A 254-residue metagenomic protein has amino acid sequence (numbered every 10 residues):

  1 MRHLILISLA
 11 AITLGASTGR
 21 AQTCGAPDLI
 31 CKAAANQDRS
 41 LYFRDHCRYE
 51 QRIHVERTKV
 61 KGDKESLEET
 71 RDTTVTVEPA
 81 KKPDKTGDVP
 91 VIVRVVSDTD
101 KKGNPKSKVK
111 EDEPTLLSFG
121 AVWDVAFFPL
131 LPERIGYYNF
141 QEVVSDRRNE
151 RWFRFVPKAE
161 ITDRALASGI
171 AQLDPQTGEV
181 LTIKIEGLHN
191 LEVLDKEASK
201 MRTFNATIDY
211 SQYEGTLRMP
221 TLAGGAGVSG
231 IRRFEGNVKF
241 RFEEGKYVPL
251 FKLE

Functional and structural regions predicted by a protein language model:
M1-L4: Positively charged n-region of N-terminal signal peptides that target proteins for export
L6-G15: Bacterial N-terminal signal peptides
S17-A21: Sec/Tat signal peptide C-region and signal peptidase I cleavage site
Q22-A167, E179, G187-F204, Q212 (+1 more regions): Structured extracytoplasmic
P105, L217-R218: Short, solvent-exposed loop/turn motifs
A171, P175, F204-G215: Extended lipid/amphipathic-ligand handling interfaces
